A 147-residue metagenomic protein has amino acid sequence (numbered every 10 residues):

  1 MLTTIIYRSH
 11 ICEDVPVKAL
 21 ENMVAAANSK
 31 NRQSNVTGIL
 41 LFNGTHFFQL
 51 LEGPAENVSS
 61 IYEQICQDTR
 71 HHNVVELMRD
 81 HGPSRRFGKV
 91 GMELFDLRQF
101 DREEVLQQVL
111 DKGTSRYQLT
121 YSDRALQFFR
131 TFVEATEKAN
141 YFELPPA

Functional and structural regions predicted by a protein language model:
M1-A147: Charge-rich, low-complexity N-terminal segments
